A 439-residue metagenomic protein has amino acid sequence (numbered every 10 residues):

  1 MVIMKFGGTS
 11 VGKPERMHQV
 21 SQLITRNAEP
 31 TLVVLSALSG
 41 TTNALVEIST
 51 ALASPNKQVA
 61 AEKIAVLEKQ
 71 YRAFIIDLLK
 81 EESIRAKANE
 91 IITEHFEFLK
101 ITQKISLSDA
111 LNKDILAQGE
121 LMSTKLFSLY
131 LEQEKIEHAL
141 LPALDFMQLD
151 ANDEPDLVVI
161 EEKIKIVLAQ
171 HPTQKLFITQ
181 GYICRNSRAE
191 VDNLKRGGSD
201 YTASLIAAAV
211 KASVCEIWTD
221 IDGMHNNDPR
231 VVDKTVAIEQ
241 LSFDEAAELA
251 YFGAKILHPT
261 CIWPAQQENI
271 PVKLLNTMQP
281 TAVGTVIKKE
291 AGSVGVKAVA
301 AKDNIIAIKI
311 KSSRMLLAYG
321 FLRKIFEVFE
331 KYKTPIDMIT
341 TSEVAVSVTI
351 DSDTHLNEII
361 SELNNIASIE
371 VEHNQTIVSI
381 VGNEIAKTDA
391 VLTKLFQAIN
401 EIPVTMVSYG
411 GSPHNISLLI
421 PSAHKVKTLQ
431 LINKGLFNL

Functional and structural regions predicted by a protein language model:
M1-L257, I262, P421: Nucleotide/pyrophosphate-binding catalytic subdomain
M1-V2, P30-V33, R72, D114 (+16 more regions): Structural motif
V11, T41-T42, Q148, R185-S187 (+6 more regions): Flexible loop/turn segments at secondary-structure boundaries
H171-N186, L249-K273, K309-F321, E372-K387: Electropositive, surface-exposed helix/loop patches at the edges of structured domains that serve as adaptable
S242-K311: A conserved active-site cap/scaffold subdomain adjacent to cofactor or substrate pockets
V283-L439: A conserved regulatory-domain signal marking ACT and ACT-like small-molecule sensing domains and adjacent regulatory
